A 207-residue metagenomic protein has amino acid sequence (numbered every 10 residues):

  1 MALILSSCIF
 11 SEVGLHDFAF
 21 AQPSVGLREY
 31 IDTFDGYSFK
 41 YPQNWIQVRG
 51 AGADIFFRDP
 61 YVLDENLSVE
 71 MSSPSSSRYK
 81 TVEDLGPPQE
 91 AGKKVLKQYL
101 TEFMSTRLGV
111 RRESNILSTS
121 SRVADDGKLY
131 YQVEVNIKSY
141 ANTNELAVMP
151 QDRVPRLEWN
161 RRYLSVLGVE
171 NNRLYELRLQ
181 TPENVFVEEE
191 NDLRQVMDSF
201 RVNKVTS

Functional and structural regions predicted by a protein language model:
M1-D17: N-terminal export signals
V13-D35: C-terminal segment of N-terminal export signals and the immediately downstream linker at the start of the mature
F20-G26, V48-E176, T181, V205-S207: Conserved polar/disulfide-associated segments of primarily extracytoplasmic proteins
R28-S38, E102-F103, E190: Short aromatic-glycine motifs in intrinsically disordered, low-complexity regions
F34-G52: Proline-anchored loop/turn motifs at beta-strand termini and strand-loop-strand connectors
G36, G86, E90, K94 (+1 more regions): Soluble non-cytosolic domains of exported or imported proteins
W45, F200-V202: Extracellular beta-strand elements of beta-rich domains used for carbohydrate recognition/degradation or cell-matrix
E176-Q195: A short acidic/glycine-rich loop-to-helix N-cap element
